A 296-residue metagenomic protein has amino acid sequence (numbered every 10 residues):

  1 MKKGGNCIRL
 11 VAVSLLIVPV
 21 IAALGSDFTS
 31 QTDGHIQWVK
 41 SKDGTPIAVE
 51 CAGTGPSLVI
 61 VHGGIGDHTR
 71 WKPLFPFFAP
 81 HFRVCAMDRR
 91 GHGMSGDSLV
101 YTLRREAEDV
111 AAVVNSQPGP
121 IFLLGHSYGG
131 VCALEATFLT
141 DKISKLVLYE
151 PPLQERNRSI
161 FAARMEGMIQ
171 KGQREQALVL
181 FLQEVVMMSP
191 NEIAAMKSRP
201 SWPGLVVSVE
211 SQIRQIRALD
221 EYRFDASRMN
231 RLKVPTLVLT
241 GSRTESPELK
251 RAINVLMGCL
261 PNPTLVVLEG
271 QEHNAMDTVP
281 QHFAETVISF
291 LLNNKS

Functional and structural regions predicted by a protein language model:
D33, P200-D225: Hydrophobic, aromatic-rich cap/lid helix
W38-G96, G119: Conserved HGGG/HGGXW glycine-rich cap/lid loop of the alpha/beta-hydrolase fold
P73, C85-L124, Y128, E285: Active-site loop/oxyanion-hole signature of alpha/beta-hydrolase fold enzymes
G119-E155: Conserved hydrolase catalytic core segment
Q154-P200, I213-A218: Helix-rich cap/lid subdomain of alpha/beta-hydrolase
S227, R231-Q271: Conserved loop-alpha-helix segment in the C-terminal half of the alpha/beta-hydrolase fold that carries the catalytic
L268-P280: Catalytic histidine-centered segment of alpha/beta-hydrolase-like enzymes
D277-S289: Post-His helix in hydrolase/transferase enzymes
